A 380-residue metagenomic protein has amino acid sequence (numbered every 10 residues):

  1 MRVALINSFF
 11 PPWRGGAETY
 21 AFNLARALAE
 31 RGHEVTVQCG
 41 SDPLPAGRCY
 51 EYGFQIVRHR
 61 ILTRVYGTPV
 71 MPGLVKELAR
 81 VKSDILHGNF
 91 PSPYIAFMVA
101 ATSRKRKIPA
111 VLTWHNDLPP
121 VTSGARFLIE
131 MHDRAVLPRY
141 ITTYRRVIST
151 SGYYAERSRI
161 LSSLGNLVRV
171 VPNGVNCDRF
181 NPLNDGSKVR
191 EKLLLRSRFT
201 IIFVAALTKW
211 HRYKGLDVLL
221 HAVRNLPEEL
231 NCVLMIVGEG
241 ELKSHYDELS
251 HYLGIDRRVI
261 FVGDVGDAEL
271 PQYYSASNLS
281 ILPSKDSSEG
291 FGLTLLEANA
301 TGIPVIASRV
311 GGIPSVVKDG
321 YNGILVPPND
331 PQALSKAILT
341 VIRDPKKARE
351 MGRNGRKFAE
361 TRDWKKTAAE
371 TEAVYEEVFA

Functional and structural regions predicted by a protein language model:
P109-V111, L118-T143, E156: Nucleotide-sugar donor phosphate/pyrophosphate-binding loop at the beta->alpha transition of glycosyltransferases
P138-P182: A short, active-site helix/loop in glycosyltransferases that binds the activated sugar's phosphate group
R145, S275-E289, I303: Acidic donor-binding loop of glycosyltransferase active sites
L195-V223: Conserved donor-binding/catalytic core segment of Leloir-type glycosyltransferases
D264-V265, Q272-S277: Short alpha-helical donor nucleotide-sugar binding micro-motif in glycosyltransferases
P304-A307, V317: Short hydrophobic beta-strand element within catalytic cores of glycosyltransferases and related nucleotide-activated
D319-G320, I324-P331, T340-K346: Conserved acidic donor-binding segment of nucleotide-sugar-dependent glycosyltransferases
A333, T340, K347-T361, E370-A373: A short, well-ordered alpha-helix in the C-terminal region of glycosyltransferases
